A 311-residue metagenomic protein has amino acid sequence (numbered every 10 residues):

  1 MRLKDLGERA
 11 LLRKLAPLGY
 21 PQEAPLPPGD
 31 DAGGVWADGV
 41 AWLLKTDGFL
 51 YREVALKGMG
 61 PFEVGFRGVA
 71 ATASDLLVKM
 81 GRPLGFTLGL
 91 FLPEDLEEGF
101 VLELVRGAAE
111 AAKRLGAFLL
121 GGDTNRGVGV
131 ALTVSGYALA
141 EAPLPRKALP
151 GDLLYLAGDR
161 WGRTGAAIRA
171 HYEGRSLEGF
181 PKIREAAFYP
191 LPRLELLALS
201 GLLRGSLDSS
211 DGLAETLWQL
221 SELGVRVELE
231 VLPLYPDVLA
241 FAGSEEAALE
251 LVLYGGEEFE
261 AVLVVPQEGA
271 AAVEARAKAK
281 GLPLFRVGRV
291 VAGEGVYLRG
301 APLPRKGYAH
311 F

Functional and structural regions predicted by a protein language model:
M1-F311: Helix-biased detector of long, well-ordered alpha-helical tracts
